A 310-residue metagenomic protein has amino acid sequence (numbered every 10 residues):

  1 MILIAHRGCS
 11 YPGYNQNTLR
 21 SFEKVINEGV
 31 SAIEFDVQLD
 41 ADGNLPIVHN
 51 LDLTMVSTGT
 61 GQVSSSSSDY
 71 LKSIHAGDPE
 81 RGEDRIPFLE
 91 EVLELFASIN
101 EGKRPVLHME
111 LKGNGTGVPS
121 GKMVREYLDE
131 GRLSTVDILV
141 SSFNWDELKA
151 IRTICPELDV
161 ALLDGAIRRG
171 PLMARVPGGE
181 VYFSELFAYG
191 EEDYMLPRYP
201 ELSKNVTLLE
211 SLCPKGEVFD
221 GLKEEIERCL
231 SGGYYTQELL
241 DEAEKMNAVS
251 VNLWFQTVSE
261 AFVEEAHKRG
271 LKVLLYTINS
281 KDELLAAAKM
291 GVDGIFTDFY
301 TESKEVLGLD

Functional and structural regions predicted by a protein language model:
M1-D310: Phosphate-group recognition and catalysis centered on beta-loop-alpha active-site segments
